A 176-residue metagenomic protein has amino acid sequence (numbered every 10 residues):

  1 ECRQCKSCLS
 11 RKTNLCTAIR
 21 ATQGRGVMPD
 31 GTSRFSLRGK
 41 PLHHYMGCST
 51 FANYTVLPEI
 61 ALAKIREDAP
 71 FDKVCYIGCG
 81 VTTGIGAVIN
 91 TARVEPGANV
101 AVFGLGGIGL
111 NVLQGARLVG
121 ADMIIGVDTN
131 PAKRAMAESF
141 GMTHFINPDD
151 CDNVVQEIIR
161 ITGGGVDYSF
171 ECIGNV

Functional and structural regions predicted by a protein language model:
E1-A61: Glycine-rich phosphate/adenylate-binding loop and adjacent beta-alpha elements of nucleotide- or dinucleotide-binding
R38-A52, A69-N90, V102-N111: A glycine-rich, Thr/Ser-enriched phosphate-binding loop motif common to dinucleotide/cofactor-binding enzymes
A63-R66: A short, charged helix-loop
D68-F71, R93-N99, G164-G165: Short helix-loop-beta connector
N99-L105, Q114-V176: Adenosine-nucleotide cofactor-binding segment
